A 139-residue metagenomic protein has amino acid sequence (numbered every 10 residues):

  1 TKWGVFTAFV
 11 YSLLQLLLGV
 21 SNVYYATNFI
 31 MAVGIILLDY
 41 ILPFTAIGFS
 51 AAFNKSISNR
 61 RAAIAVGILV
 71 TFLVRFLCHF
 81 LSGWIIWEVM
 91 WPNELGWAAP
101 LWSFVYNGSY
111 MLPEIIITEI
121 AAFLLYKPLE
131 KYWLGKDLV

Functional and structural regions predicted by a protein language model:
T1-V139: Loop-helix junctions at membrane interfaces
